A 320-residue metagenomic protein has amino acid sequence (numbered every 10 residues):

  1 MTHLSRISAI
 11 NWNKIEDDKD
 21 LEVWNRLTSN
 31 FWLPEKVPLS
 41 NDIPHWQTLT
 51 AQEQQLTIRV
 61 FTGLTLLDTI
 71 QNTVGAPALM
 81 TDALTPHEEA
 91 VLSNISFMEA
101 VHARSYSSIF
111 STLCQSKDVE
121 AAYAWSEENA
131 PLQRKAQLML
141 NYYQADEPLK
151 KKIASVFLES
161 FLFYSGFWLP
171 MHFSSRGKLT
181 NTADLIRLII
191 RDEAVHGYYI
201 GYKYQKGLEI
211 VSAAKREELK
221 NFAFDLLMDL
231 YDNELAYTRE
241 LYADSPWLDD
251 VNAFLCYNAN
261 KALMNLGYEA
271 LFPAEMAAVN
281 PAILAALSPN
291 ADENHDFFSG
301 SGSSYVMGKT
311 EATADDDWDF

Functional and structural regions predicted by a protein language model:
M1-F320: Non-heme di-metal
